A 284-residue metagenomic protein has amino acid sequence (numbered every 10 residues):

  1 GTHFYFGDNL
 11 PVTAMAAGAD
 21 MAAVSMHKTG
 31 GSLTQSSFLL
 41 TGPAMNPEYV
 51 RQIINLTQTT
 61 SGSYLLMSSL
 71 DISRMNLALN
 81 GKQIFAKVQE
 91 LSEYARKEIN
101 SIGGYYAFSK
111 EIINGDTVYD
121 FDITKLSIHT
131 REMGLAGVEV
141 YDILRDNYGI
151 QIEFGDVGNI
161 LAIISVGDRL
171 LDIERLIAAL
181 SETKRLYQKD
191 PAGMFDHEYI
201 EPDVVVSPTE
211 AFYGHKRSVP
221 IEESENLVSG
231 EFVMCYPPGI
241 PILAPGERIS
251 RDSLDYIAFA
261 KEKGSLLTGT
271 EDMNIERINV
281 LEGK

Functional and structural regions predicted by a protein language model:
G1-G103, A107-S109: Conserved PLP-enzyme active-site core in the AAT-like
H3-Y5, S25, T29-S32, L39-L40 (+9 more regions): Residue-level preference for alpha-helix termini and adjacent loops
D8, A44-P47, T60, Y64-M67 (+10 more regions): Electropositive phosphate-/nucleotide-binding environments in soluble metabolic enzymes
V24, Q52-N55, S68, I72-M75 (+9 more regions): A broad, structural surface signal
N100-G269: Conserved C-terminal alpha-helix-loop-beta "cap" of PLP-dependent enzymes that closes/shapes the active-site mouth
L266-K284: Charge-dense polyanion-binding interfaces
